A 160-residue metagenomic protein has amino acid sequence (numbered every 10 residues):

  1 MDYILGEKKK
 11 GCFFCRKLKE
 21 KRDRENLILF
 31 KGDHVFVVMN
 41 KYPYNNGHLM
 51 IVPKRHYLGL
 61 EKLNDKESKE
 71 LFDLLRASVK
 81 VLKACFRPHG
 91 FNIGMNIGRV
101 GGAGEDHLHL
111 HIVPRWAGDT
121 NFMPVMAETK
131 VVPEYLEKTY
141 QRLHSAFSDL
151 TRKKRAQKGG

Functional and structural regions predicted by a protein language model:
M1-G160: HIT superfamily nucleotide-processing domains
